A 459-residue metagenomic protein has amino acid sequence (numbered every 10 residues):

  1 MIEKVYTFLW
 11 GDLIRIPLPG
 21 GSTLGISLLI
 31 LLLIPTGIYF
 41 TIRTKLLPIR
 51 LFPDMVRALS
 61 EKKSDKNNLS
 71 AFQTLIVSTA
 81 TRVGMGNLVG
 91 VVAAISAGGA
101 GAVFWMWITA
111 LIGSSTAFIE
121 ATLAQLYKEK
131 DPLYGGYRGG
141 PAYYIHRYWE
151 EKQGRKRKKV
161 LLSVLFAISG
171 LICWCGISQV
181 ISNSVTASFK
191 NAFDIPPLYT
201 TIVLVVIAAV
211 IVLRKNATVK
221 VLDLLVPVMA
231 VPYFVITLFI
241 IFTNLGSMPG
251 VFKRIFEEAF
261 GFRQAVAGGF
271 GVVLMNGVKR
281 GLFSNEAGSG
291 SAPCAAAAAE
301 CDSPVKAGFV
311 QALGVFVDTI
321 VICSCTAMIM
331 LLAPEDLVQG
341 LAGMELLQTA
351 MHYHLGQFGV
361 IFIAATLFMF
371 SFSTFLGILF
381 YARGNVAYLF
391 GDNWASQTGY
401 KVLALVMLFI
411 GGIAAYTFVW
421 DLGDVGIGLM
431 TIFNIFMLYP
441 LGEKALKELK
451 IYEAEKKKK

Functional and structural regions predicted by a protein language model:
M1-M85, I95-A102, G113, Y439-K459: N-terminal alpha-helical transmembrane segments of multi-pass membrane transport and channel/translocase proteins
L32-T36, F40-V56, L162, G170 (+5 more regions): Membrane-interface loop-to-helix entry segments
T36-T41, I112-Y137, H146-N183, A187-I211 (+2 more regions): Helix-loop-helix module between adjacent transmembrane segments
R43-P48, N87-V91, W174-T186, A209-V221 (+4 more regions): Transmembrane helix-loop junctions in multi-pass membrane proteins
L46-A71, A93, G99-A100, S115-R157 (+3 more regions): Flexible loop linkers connecting adjacent transmembrane helices in multi-pass alpha-helical membrane transporters
D65-A97, L123-L126, L133-Y148, L165-I168 (+1 more regions): Alpha-helical membrane segments and immediately flanking helix-loop junctions that form or couple to the substrate/ion
I112-E120, T200-K215, V226-G246, K279-L282 (+2 more regions): Selective recognition of specific alpha-helical transmembrane segments in multi-pass small-molecule
E120-P132, L238-R254, G268, A298-C301 (+1 more regions): Extracellular/periplasmic helix-exit of transmembrane alpha-helices
